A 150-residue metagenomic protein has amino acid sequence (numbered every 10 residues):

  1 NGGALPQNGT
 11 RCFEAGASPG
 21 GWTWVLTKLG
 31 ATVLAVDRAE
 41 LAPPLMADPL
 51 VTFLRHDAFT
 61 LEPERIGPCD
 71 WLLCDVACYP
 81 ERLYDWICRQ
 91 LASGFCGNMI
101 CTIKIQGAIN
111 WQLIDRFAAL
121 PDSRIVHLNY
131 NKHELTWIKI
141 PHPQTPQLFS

Functional and structural regions predicted by a protein language model:
N1-T10, L148: S-adenosyl-L-methionine
Q7, K28, M46-P49, G94 (+1 more regions): Short, well-ordered coil/turn elements that cap or connect secondary structure elements
Q7-S18, V25: Conserved class I S-adenosyl-L-methionine
R11, T32, N98: Residues at the starts of beta-strands that form the adenosine-phosphate
G20-W24, Y79-Y84: Short glycine/serine/threonine-rich phosphate/pyrophosphate-binding segments that cradle anionic phosphate groups
K28-R82: S-adenosyl-L-methionine
Y84-P146: C-terminal substrate-binding/active-site "lid" region of AdoMet-derived donor-dependent transferases
